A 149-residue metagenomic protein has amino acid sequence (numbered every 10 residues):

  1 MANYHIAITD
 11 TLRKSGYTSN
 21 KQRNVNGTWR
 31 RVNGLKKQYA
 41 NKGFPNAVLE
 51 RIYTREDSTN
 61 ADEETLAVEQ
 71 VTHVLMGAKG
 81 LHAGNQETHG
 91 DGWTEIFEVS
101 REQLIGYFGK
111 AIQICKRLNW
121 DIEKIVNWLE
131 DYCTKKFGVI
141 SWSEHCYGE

Functional and structural regions predicted by a protein language model:
M1-E149: Non-catalytic accessory segments flanking enzymatic or RNA/DNA-binding domains
